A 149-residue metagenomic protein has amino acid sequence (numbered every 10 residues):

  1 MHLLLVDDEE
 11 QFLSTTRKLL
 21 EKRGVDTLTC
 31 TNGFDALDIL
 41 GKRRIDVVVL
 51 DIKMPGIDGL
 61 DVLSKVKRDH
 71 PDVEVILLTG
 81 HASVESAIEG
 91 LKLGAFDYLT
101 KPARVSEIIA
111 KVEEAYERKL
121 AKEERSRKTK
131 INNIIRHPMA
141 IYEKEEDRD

Functional and structural regions predicted by a protein language model:
G24-T31, I39: Short hydrophobic/Thr-rich beta-strand motif most characteristic of the beta2 strand and flanking loop of CheY-like
T31-N32, D58-D61: Acidic catalytic/metal-coordinating carboxylates
D38, L60-D72: Short amphipathic alpha-helix used as the core "switch/output" element in two-component signaling
M54: Receiver (REC) domain active-site loop signature in two-component systems and cognate sites in sensor histidine kinases
A103-E113: C-terminal output helix
R118-D149: CheY-like receiver
